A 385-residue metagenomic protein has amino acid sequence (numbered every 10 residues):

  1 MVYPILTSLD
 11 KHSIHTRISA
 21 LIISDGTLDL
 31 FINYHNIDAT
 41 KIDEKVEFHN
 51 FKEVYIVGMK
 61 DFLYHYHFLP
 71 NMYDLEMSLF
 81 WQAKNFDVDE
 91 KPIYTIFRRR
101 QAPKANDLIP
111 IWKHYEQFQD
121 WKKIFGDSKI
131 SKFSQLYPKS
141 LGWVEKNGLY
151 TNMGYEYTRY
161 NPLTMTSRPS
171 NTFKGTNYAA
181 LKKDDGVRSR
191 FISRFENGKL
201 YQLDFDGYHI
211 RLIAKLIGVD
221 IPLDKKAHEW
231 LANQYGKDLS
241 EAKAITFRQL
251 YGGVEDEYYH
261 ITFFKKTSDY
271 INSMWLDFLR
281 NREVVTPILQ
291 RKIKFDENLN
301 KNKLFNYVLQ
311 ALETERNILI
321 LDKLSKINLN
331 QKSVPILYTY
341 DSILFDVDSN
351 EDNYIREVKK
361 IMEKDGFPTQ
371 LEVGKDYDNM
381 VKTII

Functional and structural regions predicted by a protein language model:
M1-E90: Conserved RNase H-like, two-metal-ion catalytic cores of nucleic-acid enzymes
K11-I37, Y137-K139, K146-G148, N152-K237 (+3 more regions): Acidic, glycine-rich two-metal-ion catalytic cores of nucleic acid-processing enzymes
V46-D61, D204, D256, V334-L337 (+1 more regions): Short glycine-rich phosphate-binding loop at a beta-alpha junction
K52, P70, G198, S333-V334 (+1 more regions): A structural micro-motif
L63-N147, K182-K301: Helical catalytic core of nucleic-acid polymerases
F133-Y137, R248-Q249, F264, I336-I343 (+1 more regions): A glycine-rich phosphate-binding loop feature that marks nucleotide/adenosyl-phosphate handling sites
Y150-N152, D256-Y259, P287, P335 (+2 more regions): Extended hydrophobic-aromatic, low-complexity segments
T369-I385: Short proline/glycine- and acidic-rich turn/helix-capping motifs at secondary-structure junctions
